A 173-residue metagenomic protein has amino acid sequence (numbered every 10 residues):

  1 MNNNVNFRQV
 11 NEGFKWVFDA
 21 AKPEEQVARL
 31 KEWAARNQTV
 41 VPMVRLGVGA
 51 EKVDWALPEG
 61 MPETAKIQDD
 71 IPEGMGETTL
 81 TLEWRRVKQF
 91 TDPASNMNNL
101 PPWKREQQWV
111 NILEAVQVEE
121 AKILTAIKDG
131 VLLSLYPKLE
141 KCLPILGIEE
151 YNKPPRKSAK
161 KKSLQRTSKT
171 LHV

Functional and structural regions predicted by a protein language model:
M1-V173: N-terminal nucleic-acid-engaging modules of covalent nucleotidyltransferase systems
